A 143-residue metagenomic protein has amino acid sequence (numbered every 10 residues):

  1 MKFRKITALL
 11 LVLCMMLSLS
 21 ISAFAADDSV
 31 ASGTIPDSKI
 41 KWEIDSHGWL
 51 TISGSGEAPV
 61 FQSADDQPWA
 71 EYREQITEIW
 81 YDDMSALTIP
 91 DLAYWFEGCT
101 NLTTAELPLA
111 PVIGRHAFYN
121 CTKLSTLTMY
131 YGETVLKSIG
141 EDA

Functional and structural regions predicted by a protein language model:
M1-L10: Bacterial N-terminal signal peptides that target proteins for export
L10-S18: Bacterial N-terminal signal peptides
L17-S29: Sec-dependent signal peptide cleavage junction
A26-R73, T77: N-terminal segments that cap or nucleate solenoid repeat domains
W49-S55, R73-I89, C99-V112, T122-E141: Structural signature of tandem-repeat unit edges
